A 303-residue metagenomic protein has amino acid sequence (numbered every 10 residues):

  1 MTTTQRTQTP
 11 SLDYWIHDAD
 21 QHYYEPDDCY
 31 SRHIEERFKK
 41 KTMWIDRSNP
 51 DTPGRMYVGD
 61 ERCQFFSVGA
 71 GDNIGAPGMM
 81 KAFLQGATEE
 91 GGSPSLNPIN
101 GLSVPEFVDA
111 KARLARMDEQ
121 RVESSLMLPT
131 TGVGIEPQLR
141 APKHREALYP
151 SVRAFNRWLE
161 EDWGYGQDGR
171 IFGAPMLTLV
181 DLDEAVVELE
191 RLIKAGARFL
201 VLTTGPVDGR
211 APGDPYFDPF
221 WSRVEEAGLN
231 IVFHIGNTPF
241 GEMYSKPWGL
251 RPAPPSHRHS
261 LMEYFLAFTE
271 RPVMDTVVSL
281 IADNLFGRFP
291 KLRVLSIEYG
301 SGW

Functional and structural regions predicted by a protein language model:
M1-W303: Helix-coil boundary/capping segments in enzymes
